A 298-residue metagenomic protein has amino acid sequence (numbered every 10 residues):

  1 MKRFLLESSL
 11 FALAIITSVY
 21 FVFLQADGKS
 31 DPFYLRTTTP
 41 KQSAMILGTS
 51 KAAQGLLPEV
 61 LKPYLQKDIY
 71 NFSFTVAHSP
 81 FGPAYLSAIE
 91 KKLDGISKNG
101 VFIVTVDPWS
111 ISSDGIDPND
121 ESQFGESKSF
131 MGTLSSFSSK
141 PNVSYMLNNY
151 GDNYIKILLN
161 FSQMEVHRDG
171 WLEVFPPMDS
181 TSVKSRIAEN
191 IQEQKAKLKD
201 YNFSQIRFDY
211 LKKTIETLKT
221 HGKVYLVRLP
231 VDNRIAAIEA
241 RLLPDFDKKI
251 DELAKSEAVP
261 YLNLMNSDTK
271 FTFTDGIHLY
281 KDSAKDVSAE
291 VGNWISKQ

Functional and structural regions predicted by a protein language model:
L5-L24: Hydrophobic membrane-insertion alpha-helices, especially the h-region of bacterial N-terminal signal peptides
Q25-S43: Alpha-helical transmembrane signal-anchor/signal-peptide segments
Q42-L56: Catalytic nucleophile-elbow at a beta strand-turn-alpha helix junction centered on a G-D-S/GDSL motif, marking
I46-G48, T105, V227: Short hydrophobic segments within beta-strands
A53-S138: Membrane-embedded segments
N119-H221: Secreted/periplasmic serine-hydrolase-like ester/acetyl group-modifying domain
K212-Y225, L253-P260: A structural motif corresponding to the C-terminal end of an alpha-helix and its immediate exit/capping segment
A236, A240-Q298: Long, positively charged, glycine-interspersed low-complexity recognition regions
